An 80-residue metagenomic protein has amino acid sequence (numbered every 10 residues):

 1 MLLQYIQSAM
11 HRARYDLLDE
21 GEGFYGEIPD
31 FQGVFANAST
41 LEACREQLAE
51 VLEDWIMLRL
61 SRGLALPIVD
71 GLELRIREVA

Functional and structural regions predicted by a protein language model:
M1-R14, E46-A80: Short, charged, surface-exposed hinge/linker loops at domain edges that act as mobile lids or interdomain connectors
S8-M10, G21, F31: Short, solvent-exposed coil/turn segments
H11, F24, V34-A36: Structural detector for hydrophobic anchor residues on beta-strands
D16-P29: Short aromatic-glycine-(Arg/Gly/Cys) micro-motifs in beta-strand/loop hairpins
E27, V34, L64: Gly/Ser/Thr-rich helix-start
Q32-A43: A short, exposed loop/beta-hairpin motif centered on an aromatic-Gly-Thr core
